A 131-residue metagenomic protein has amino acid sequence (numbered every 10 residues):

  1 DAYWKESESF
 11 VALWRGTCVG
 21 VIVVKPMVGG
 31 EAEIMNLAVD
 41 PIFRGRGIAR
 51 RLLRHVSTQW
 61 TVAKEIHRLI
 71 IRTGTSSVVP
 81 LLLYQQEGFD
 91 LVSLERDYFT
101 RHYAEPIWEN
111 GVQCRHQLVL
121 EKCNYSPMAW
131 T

Functional and structural regions predicted by a protein language model:
D1-I42, R50-R54, Q59, C123-Y125: Acetyl-CoA-dependent GNAT
D1-W4, R15-T17, V21, E31 (+1 more regions): Conserved acyl-donor/pantetheine-binding loop and adjacent beta-alpha core of acyl/acetyltransferases and related
D40, R44, R72-G74: Residue-level recognition of the GNAT/N-acetyltransferase active site
G47: Glycine-rich phosphate-binding loop
W60-T75: Conserved GNAT acetyl-CoA-binding A-motif
I71-L81, D97-H102: Conserved beta-strand-loop-alpha-helix junction that forms the acyl-donor binding cleft
L83-Y84, F89: Conserved active-site tyrosine of GNAT-family acetyltransferases
